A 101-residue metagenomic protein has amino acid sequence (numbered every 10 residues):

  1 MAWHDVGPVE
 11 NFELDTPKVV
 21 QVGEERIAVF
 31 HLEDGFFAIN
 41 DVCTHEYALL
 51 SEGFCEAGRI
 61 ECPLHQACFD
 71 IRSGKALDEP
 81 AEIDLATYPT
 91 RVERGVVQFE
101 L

Functional and structural regions predicted by a protein language model:
M1-A57, I71, K75, I83-L101: N-terminal pre-ligand scaffold of iron-sulfur
C43, C62-H65: Short cysteine clusters
